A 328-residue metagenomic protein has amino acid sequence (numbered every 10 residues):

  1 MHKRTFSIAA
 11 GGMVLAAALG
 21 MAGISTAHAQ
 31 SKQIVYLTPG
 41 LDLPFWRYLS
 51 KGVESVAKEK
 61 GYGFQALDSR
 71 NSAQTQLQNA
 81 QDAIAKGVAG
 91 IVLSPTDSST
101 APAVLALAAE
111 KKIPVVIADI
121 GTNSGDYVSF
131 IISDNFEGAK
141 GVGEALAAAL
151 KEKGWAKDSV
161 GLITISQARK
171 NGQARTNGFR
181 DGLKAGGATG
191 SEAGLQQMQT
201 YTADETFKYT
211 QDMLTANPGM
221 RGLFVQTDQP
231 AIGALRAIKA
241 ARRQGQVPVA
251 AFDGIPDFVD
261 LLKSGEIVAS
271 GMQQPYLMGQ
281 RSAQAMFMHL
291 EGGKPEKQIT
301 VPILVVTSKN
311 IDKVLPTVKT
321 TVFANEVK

Functional and structural regions predicted by a protein language model:
M1-H2, Q30: Generic N-terminal leader/processing signal
K3, A22-I24, Y36: A detector of low-complexity, intrinsically disordered, Ser/Thr/Gly/Pro/Ala-rich segments
K3-A10: N-terminal export leaders
A16-A27: C-terminal segment of classical bacterial N-terminal signal peptides
A27-K328: A residue-level marker of the well-folded mature domains of exported/periplasmic proteins
